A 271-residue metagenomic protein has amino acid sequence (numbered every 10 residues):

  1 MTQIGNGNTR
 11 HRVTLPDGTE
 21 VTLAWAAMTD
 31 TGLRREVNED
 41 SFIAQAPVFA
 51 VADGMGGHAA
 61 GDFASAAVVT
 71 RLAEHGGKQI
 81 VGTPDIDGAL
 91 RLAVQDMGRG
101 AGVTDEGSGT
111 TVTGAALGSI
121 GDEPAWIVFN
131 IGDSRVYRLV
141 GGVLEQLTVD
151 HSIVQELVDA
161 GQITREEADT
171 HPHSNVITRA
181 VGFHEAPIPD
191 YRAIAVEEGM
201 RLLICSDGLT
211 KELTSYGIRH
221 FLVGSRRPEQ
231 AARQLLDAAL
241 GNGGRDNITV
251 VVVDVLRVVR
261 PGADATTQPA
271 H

Functional and structural regions predicted by a protein language model:
M1-H271: PP2C/PPM-type serine/threonine phosphatase catalytic domain
